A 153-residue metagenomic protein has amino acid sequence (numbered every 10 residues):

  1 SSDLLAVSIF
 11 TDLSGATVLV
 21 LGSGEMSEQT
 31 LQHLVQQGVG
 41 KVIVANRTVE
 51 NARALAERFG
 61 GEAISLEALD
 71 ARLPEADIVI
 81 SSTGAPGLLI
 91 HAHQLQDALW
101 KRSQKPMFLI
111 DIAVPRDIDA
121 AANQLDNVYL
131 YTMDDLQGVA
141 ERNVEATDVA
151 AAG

Functional and structural regions predicted by a protein language model:
L4, E28, H93: Short, contiguous clusters of charged residues that form electrostatic/catalytic patches at enzyme active sites, used
V7, Q96-G153: Adenosine-phosphate binding glycine-rich loop
V7-I78: Glycine-rich phosphate/diphosphate-binding loop of Rossmann-like nucleotide-binding domains
E25, V49-E50, A85-P86, V114-P115 (+1 more regions): Short, glycine-/Ser/Thr-/acidic-enriched flexible segments
L31-Q32, A56-E57, H91-L95, A120-N123: Short amphipathic alpha-helical segments
H33, Q37, V79-P86, A121 (+1 more regions): Conserved, well-folded catalytic cores of nucleic-acid-processing and energy-transducing macromolecular machines
G60-L95, W100-I110, V114-P115: Rossmann-like NAD(P)-binding element
